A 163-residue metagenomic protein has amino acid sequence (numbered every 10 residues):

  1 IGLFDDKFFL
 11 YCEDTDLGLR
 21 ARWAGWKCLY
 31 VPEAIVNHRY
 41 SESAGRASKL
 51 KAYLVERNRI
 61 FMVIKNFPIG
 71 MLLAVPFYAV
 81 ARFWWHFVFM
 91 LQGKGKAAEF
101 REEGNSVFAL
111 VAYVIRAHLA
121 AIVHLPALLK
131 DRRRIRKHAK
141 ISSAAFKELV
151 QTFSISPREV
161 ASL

Functional and structural regions predicted by a protein language model:
I1-I35: A short, conserved alpha-helix in the catalytic core of glycosyltransferases
L3, A117, E159-S162: Glycine-centered flexibility motif
K7, Y11-E13, R39, A47 (+1 more regions): Surface-exposed loop/turn and secondary-structure junction residues enriched for glycine/proline
T15, S41-A44, T152: Residue-identity detector for threonine
G18-R20, I122, I135: A generic signature of intrinsically disordered, low-complexity regions enriched in glycine/proline and charged/polar
A24-L129, S143-K147: Active-site-adjacent helix/loop segment of glycosyltransferases that harbors family-specific signature motifs
L128-K140: Short, surface-exposed beta-strand/loop segments
K137-S162: Anionic, Ser/Thr-rich low-complexity intrinsically disordered regions
